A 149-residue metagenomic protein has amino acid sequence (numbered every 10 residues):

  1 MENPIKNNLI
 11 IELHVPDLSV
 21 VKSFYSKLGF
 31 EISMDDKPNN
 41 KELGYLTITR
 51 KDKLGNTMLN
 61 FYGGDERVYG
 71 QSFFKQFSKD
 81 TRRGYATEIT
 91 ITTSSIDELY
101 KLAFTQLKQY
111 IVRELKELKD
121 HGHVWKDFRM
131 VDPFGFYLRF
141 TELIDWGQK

Functional and structural regions predicted by a protein language model:
M1-I10, E31-S94, Y100-V131, E142-K149: Vicinal oxygen chelate
N7, I11-S23, K27-G29: Long, hydrophobic N-terminal alpha-helical segment
D17-S19, S94-D97: Helix N-cap motif at beta-to-alpha junctions
S19, H123-K126, F136: Short alpha-helical segments used as structural interaction elements across diverse proteins
V21-S26, A103, D132-G135: Conserved active-site tyrosine of GNAT-family acetyltransferases
R139: Active-site-proximal beta-strands of protease catalytic cores
